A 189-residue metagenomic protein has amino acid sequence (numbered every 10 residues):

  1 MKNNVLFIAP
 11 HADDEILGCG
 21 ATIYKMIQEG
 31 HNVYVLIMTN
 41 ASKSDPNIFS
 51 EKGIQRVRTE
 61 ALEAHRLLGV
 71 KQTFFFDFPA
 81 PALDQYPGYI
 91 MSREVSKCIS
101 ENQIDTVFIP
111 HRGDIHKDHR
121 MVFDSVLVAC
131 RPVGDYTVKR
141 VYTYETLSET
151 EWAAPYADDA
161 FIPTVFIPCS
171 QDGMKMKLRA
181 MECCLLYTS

Functional and structural regions predicted by a protein language model:
M1-L6, K25, E29, E51-K52 (+3 more regions): Metal-dependent de-N-acetylase/amidase catalytic core
N3-E51: ATP-dependent adenylation/pyrophosphate-handling site
D13, T39, A61, T73 (+2 more regions): Divalent metal-coordination and catalytic microenvironments
E15, E60, E145: Acidic-residue sensor for enzyme active/binding pockets
G18, R56, I90: Short, conserved clusters of charged catalytic residues that mark active-site and nucleotide-handling motifs
L36, F76, P110: A cross-family glycoside hydrolase active-site/sugar-binding cleft signature
M38-N40, D77-A80, T146: Active-site loop/turn elements of alpha/beta-hydrolase fold enzymes, especially the short glycine-/histidine-rich
K43-L68: Glycine-rich phosphate-binding loop and adjoining beta1-alpha1-beta2 segment of Rossmann-like nucleotide-binding folds
